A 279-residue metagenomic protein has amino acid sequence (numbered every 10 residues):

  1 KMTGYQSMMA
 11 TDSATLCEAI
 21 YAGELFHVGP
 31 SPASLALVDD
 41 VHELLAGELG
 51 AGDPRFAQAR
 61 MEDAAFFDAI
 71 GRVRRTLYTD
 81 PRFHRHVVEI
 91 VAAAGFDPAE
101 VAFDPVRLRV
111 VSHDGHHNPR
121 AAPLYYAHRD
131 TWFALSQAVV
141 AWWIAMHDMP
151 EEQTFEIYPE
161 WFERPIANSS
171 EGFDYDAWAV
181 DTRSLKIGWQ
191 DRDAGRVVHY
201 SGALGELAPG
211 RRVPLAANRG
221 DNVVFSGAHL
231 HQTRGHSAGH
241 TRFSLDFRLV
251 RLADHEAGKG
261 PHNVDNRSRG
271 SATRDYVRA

Functional and structural regions predicted by a protein language model:
K1-A99: N-terminal auxiliary "cap/dimerization" subdomain that precedes the catalytic jelly-roll/cupin core of mononuclear
L16-A19, P98-E100, T131-S136, M146-H147 (+2 more regions): A general structural signal for short secondary-structure junctions and capping/turn motifs
Y21, A33, E43-L49, A216-N222 (+2 more regions): Elongated scaffolding segments in large macromolecular assemblies, built predominantly from amphipathic alpha-helices
A33-S34, G115, D148-M149, F162-E163 (+2 more regions): Short, solvent-exposed loop/turn segments at secondary-structure junctions
A92-I157: Conserved double-stranded beta-helix
A134-A141, R212-N218, A228, H240-R242 (+1 more regions): Short, well-structured alpha-helical interface segments that form or flank functional binding sites
E152, E156-V224: Double-stranded beta-helix
H229-A279: Non-heme Fe(II)/2-oxoglutarate
